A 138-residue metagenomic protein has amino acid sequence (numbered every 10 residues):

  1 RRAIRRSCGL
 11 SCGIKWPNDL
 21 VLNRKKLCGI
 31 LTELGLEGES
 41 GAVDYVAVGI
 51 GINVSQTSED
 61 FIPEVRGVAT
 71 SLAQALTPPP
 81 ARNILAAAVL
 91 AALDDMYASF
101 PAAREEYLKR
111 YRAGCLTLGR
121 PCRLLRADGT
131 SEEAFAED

Functional and structural regions predicted by a protein language model:
R2-C12, L22-D138: Long, positively charged amphipathic alpha-helical accessory segments at protein N-termini or as interdomain linkers
I14-W16: Short loop/edge segments at beta-strand edges and connector loops that shape dinucleotide/nucleotide cofactor-binding
